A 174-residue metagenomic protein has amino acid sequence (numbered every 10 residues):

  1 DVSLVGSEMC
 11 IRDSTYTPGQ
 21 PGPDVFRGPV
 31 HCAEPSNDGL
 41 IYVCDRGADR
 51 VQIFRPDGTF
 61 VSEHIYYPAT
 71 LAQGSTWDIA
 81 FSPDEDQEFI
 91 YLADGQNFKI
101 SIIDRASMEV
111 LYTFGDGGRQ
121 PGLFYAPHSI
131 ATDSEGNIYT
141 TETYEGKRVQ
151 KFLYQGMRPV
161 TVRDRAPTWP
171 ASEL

Functional and structural regions predicted by a protein language model:
D1-D13: Single conserved hydrophobic/aromatic residue that forms the stacking wall/gate of nucleotide- or nucleobase-binding
D13, V61-S62, E109-Y112, V160: A structural motif specific to WD40 beta-propellers
G19-L40, A69-E88, Q120-S134, E173-L174: Beta-rich, blade/repeat-based domains predominating in secreted/periplasmic proteins but also intracellular
L40-V43, E88-L92, N137-T140: Conserved beta-propeller blade signature
R46, D84, G95, T143-Y144 (+1 more regions): Short loop/turn segments immediately following the C-termini of beta-strands
R55-T59, D104-M108, L153-Q155: Short loop/turn segments that connect beta-strands within beta-propeller blades
Y125-L174: Blade-level signature of beta-propeller repeat domains, shared across WD40, Kelch, NHL, RCC1 and BNR/Asp-box propellers
